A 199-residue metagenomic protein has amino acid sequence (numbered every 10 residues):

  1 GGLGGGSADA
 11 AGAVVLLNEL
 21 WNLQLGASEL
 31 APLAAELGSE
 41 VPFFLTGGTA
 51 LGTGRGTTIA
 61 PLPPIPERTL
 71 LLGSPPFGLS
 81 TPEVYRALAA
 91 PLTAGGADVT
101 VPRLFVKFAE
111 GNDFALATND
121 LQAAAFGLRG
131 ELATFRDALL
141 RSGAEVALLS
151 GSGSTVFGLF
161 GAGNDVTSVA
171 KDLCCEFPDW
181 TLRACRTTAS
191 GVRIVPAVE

Functional and structural regions predicted by a protein language model:
G1-A27, F43: DPxDG-like acidic metal-binding loop motif
G1-G4, G143-A147: Short pre-catalytic strand/loop immediately N-terminal to key active-site residues, enriched for Gly-Thr
G5-G6, L149-S154: Glycine-rich beta-strand-to-loop/alpha-helix junction loops that act as flexible
L16-L37, A162-F177: Phosphate-handling active-site elements
F44-T46, A50-V146, G161-D179, R183-E199: Conserved, helical-rich catalytic subdomain that frames metal- and/or nucleotide-binding sites in enzyme alpha/beta
S154-G161: Short beta-strand->loop micro-motif that forms the acidic, two-metal-ion catalytic signature in nucleotide-processing
